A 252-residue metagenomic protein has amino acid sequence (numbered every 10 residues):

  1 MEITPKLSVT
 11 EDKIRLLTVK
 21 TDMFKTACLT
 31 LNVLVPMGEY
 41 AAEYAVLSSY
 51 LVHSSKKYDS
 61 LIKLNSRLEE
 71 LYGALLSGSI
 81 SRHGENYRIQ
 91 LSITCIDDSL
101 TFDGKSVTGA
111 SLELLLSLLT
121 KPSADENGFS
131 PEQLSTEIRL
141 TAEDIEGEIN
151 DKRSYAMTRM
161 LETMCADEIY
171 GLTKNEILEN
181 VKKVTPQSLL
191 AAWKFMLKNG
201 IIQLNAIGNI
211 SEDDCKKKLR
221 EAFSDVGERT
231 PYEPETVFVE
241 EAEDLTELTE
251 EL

Functional and structural regions predicted by a protein language model:
M1-Y72, I177, L190-L252: His/Glu-rich zincin catalytic helix
L17, K25-A42, I62-L119, S154-E179 (+1 more regions): M16 family metallopeptidases and their MPP-like homologs
Y50-H53, L71, S117-P122, D144: Structured segments of extracytoplasmic/periplasmic soluble domains in secreted or envelope-associated proteins
S54-K57, S99-F102, K121-S130: Short, polar/flexible loop-turn hinges at active-site or ligand-entry regions and domain interfaces
N65, K121-I145, P231-E241: Acidic/histidine-enriched alpha-helical segments
E113-D125, E221-T230: A common structural junction motif
I138, A142-I149, M160, M164: Glycine-rich, mobile lid/loop segments that gate access to catalytic sites or pores
V181-A191: Active-site glycine-rich loop that binds ribose-phosphate moieties when present
